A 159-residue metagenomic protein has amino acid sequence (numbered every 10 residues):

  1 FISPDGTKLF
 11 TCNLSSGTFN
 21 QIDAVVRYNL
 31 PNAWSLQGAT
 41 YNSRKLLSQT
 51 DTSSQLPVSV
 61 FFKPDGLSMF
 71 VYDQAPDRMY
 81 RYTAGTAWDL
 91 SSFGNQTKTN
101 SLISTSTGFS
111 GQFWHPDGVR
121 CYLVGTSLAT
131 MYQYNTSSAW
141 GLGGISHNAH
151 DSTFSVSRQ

Functional and structural regions predicted by a protein language model:
F1-Q159: Polar, enzyme-active/binding microenvironments
